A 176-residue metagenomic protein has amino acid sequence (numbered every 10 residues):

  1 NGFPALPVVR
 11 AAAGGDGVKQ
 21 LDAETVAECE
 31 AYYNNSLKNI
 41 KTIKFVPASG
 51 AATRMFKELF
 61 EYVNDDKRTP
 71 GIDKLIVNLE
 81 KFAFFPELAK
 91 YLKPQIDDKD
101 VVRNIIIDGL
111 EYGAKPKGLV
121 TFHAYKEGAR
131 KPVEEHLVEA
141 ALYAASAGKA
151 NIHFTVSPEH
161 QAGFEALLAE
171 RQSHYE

Functional and structural regions predicted by a protein language model:
N1-A5: Polybasic, low-complexity association/targeting segments
V8-E176: Domain-scale recognition of functional cores that engage charged ligands
